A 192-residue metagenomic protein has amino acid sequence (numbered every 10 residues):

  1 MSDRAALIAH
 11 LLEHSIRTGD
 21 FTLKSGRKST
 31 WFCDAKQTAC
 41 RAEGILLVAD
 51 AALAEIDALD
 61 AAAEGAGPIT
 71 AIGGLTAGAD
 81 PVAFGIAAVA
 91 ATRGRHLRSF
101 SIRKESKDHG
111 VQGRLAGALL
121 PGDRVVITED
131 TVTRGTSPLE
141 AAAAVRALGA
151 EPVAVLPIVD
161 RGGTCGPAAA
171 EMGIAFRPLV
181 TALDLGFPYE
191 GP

Functional and structural regions predicted by a protein language model:
M1-E64: Active-site-facing substrate-recognition patch
D3-H10, A143-P192: PRPP-dependent phosphoribosyltransferase catalytic core
S25, G117-P121, A147-L148, A168-A169: Solvent-exposed alpha-helices and their adjacent loops that cap or buttress functional pockets in soluble metabolic
D60, A90, G149: Active-site catalytic pocket residues across diverse enzymes, especially alpha/beta-hydrolases
E64-T76, L156: Short glycine-rich phosphate-binding loop at a beta-alpha junction
I72-G73, F100, V153, R177: Structural detector of well-ordered beta-strand residues that form the stable sheet scaffold of enzyme domains
V82-V126, R134-L139: Short, glycine/charge-rich flexible loops or terminal/linker lids adjacent to PRPP-binding catalytic cores
